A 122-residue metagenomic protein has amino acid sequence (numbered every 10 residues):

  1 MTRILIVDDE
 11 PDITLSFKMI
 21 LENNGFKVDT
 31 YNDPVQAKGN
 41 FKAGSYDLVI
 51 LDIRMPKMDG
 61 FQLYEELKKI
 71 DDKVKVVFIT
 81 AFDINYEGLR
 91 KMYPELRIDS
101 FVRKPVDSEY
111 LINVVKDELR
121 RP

Functional and structural regions predicted by a protein language model:
D8, D52: Active-site residues of response regulator receiver
P11-D29, L96: Two-component/phosphorelay signaling modules centered on CheY-like receiver
T30-L48: Acidic, metal-coordinating helix/loop segments flanking the phosphotransfer/catalytic sites of two-component signaling
N32-D33, D59-L63: Acidic catalytic/metal-coordinating carboxylates
G39, F61-D72: Short amphipathic alpha-helix used as the core "switch/output" element in two-component signaling
M55: Receiver (REC) domain active-site loop signature in two-component systems and cognate sites in sensor histidine kinases
I79-A81: Hydrophobic/aromatic residues positioned on beta-strands within the core alpha/beta folds
V106-V115: C-terminal output helix
